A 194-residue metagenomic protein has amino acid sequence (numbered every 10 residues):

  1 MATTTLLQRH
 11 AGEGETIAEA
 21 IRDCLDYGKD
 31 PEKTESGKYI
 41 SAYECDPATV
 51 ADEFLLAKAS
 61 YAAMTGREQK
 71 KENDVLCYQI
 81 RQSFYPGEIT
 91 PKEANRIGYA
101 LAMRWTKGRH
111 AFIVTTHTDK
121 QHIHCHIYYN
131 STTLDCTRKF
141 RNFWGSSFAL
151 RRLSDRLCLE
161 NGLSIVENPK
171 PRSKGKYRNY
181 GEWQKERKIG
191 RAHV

Functional and structural regions predicted by a protein language model:
M1-R191: N-terminal nicking endonuclease/strand-transfer module with a His-rich metal-binding environment and a catalytic Tyr
